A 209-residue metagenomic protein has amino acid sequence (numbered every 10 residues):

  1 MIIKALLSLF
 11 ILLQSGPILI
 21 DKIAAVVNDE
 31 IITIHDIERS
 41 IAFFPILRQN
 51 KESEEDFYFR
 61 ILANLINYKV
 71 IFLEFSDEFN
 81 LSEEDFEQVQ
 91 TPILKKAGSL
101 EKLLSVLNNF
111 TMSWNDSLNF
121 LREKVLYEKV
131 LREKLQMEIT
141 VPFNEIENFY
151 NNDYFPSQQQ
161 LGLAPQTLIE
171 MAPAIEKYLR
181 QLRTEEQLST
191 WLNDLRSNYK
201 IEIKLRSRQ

Functional and structural regions predicted by a protein language model:
I2-Q14: Sec-dependent N-terminal signal peptides
I18-V26, I31-I32, E55-Q209: Peptidyl-prolyl cis-trans isomerase
K22-E52: N-terminal targeting signals for Sec/Tat export/insertion, comprising classic cleavable signal peptides
